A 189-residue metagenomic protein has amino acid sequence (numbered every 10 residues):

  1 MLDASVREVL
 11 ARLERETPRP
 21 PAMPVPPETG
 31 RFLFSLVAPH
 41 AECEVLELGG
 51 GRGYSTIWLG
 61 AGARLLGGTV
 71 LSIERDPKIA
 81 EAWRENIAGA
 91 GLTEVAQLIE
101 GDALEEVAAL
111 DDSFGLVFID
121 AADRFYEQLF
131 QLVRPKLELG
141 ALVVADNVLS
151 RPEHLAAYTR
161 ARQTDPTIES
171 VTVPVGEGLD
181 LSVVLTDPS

Functional and structural regions predicted by a protein language model:
M1-L116, D123-V144, V148-S189: A short alpha-helical cap/connector motif
